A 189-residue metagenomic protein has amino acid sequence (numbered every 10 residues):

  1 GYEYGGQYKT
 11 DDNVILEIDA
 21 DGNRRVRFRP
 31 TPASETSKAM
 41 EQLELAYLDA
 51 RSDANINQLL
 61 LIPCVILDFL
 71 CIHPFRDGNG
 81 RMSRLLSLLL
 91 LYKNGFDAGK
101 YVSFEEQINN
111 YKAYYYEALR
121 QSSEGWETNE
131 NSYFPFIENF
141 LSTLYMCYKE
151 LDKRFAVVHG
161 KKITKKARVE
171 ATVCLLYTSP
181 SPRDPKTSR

Functional and structural regions predicted by a protein language model:
G1-S179, R183, R189: FIC/Doc superfamily catalytic core
